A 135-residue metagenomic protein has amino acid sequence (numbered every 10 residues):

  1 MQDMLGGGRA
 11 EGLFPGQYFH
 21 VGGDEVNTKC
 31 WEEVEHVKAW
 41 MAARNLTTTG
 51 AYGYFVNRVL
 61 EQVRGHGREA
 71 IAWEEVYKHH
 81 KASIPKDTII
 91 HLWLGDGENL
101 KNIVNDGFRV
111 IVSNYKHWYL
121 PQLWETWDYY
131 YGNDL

Functional and structural regions predicted by a protein language model:
M1-T88, W93-R109: Active-site neighborhood of glycoside hydrolase catalytic domains
E98-L135: Aromatic-lined glycan-binding groove of carbohydrate-active enzymes
